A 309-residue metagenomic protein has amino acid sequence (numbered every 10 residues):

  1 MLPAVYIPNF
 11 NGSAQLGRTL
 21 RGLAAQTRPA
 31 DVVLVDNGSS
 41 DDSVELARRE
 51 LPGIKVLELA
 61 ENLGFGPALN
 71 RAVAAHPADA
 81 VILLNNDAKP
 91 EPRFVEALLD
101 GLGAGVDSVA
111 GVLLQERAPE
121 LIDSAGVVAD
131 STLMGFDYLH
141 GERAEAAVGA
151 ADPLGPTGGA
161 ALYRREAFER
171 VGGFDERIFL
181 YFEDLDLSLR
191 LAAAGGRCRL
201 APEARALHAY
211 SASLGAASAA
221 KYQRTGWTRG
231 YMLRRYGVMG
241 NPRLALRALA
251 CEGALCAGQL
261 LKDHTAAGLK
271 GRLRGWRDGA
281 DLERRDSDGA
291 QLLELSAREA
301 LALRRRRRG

Functional and structural regions predicted by a protein language model:
R21-A30: Short, acidic, metal-binding catalytic loop of nucleotide-sugar glycosyltransferases
G22, D36-E45, E61, A88-K89: A conserved acidic beta->alpha catalytic loop
L59-H76, N86: Glycine-rich, basic loop-to-helix element that forms the pyrophosphate-binding segment of sugar-nucleotide handling
V81: Short aromatic/hydrophobic "clamp" motif used to bind/position activated sugar donors
K89-A129: Conserved donor NDP-sugar-binding/catalytic core segment of glycosyltransferases
A129-P153, G158: Short, flexible, basic/aromatic active-site loop/helix in glycosyltransferases
L154-R205: A short, conserved alpha-helix in the catalytic core of glycosyltransferases
N241-G309: Non-catalytic, C-terminal membrane-associated alpha-helical segments of glycosyltransferases
